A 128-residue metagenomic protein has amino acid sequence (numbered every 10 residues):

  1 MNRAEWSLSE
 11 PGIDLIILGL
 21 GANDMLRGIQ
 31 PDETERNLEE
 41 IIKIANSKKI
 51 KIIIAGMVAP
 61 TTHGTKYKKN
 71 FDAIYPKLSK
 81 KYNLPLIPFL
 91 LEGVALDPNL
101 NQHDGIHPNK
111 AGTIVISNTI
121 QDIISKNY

Functional and structural regions predicted by a protein language model:
M1-Y128: Alpha-helical cap/lid subdomain in secreted, periplasmic, or secretory-pathway luminal O-acyl-processing enzymes
